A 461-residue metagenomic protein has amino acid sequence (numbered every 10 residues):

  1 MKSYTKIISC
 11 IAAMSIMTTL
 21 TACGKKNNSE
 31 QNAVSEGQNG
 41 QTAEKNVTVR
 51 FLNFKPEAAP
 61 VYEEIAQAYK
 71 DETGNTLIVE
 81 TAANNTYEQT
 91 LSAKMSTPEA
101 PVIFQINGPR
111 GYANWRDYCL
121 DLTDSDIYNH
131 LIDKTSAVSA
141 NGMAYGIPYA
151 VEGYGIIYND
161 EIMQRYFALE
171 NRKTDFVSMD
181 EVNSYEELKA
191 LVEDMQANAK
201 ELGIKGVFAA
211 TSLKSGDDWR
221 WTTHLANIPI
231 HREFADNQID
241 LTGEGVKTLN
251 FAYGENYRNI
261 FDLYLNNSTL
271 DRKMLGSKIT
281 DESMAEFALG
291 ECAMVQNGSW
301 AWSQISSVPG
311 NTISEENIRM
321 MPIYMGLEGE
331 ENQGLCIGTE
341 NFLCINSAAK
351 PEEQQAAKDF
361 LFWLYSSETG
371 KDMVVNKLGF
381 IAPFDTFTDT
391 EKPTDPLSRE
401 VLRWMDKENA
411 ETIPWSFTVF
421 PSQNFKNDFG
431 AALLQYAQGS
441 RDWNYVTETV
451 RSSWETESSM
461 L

Functional and structural regions predicted by a protein language model:
S9, A13, L20-G111, D124-Y128 (+6 more regions): Conserved N-terminal structural module of periplasmic/extracytoplasmic solute-binding proteins
Q67, E72, T76-L77, T97 (+1 more regions): Extracytoplasmic/periplasmic substrate-recognition and gating elements
T81-T90, N183-E187, M274-L289: Short helix-initiation/N-cap motifs at beta->coil->alpha
V102-Q105, A293-N297: Paired acidic/hydrophobic, glycine-rich loop segments that form the ligand-binding mouth/hinge of periplasmic-binding
I106-Q164, E315-Y324, T394: Hinge/lid segment of periplasmic solute-binding proteins
Y145-Y149, Y154, E186-G245: Extracytoplasmic/periplasmic solute-binding protein
V192-E193, D236-S277: Glycine-centered hinge/linker elements that transmit conformational signals in sensory and ligand-binding systems
E368-K371, A382-P396, R403-L461: Conserved C-terminal helix/tail region of periplasmic/extracytoplasmic solute-binding proteins
